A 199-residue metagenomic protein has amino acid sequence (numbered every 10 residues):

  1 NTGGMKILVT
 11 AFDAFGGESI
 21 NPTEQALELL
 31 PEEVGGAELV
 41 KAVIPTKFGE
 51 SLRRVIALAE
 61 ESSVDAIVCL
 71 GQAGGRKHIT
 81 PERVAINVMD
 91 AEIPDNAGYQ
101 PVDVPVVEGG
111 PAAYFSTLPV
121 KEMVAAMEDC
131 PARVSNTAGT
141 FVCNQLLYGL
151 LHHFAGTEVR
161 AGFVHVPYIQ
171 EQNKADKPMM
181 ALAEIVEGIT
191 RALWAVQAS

Functional and structural regions predicted by a protein language model:
T2-T140, H152-G156, K177-S199: N-terminal catalytic or cofactor-binding beta/alpha core of small enzyme domains
G17, C143, I169-A175: Short active-site-adjacent structural elements
S51-R53, Q145, N173: Short, solvent-exposed polar/charged micro-motifs at secondary-structure junctions
G74, P167-Q170: Glycine-rich beta-alpha junction loops
A138-E158, G162-Y168: Active-site oxyanion/phosphate-handling segment shared across diverse enzymes
